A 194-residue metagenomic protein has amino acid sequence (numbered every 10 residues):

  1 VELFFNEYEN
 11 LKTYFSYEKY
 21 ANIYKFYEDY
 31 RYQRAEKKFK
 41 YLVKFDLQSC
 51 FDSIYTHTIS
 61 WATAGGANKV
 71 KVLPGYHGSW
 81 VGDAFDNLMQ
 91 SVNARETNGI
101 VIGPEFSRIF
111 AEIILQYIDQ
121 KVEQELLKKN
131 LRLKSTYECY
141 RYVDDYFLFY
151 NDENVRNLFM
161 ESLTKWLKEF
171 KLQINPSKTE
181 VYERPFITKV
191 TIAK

Functional and structural regions predicted by a protein language model:
V1-L42: Active-site-proximal segment of RNA-dependent polymerases
E2, E7-K12, S16-K19, D119 (+3 more regions): Phosphate/nucleotide-binding catalytic core
E2-F4, K71-S79, Q173-Y182: A generic structural motif
Y20-I23, Y55, I59, I192-K194: Generic structural signal of hydrophobic/aromatic residues within well-ordered alpha-helices of folded domains
Y20-Y24, S79, E153, F159-S162: A short linear-motif detector with a strong N-terminal bias
Q33-V143, L148-N157: Conserved polymerase palm-domain catalytic core
M160-K194: C-terminal polymerase-core module
